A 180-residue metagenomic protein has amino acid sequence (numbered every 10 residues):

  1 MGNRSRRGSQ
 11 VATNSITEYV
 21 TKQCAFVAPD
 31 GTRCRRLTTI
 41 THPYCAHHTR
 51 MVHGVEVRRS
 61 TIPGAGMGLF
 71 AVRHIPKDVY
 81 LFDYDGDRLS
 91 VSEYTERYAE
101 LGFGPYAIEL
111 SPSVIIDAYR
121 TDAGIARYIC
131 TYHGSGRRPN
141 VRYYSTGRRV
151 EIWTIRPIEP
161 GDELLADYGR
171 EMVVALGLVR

Functional and structural regions predicted by a protein language model:
G2-T21, F26-P29, H133-R180: C-terminal SET catalytic tail plus cysteine-rich post-SET Zn-binding segment of SAM-dependent SET-domain
E18, A28, T39, L69 (+1 more regions): Intrinsic disorder
T21-M51: Cys/His-rich Zn2+-coordinating "finger/knuckle" modules used by eukaryotic regulatory proteins
R33, Y44, H74, Y80 (+1 more regions): Acidic, Ser/Thr-rich intrinsically disordered and amphipathic helical segments
R33-R36, A46-H47, Y84, E93-Y94 (+3 more regions): Intrinsically disordered, low-complexity regions enriched in proline, serine, glycine and charged residues
V52-G136, V179-R180: Catalytic cores of histone-lysine modification enzymes
